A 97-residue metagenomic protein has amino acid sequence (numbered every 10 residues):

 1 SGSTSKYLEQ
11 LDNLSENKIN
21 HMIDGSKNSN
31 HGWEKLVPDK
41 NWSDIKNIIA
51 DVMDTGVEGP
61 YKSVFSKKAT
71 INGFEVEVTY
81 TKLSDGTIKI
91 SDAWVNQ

Functional and structural regions predicted by a protein language model:
S1-I71: Compact soluble domain cores
V64-Q97: Active-site or metal-binding loop neighborhoods of secreted/extracellular toxin and effector enzymes
